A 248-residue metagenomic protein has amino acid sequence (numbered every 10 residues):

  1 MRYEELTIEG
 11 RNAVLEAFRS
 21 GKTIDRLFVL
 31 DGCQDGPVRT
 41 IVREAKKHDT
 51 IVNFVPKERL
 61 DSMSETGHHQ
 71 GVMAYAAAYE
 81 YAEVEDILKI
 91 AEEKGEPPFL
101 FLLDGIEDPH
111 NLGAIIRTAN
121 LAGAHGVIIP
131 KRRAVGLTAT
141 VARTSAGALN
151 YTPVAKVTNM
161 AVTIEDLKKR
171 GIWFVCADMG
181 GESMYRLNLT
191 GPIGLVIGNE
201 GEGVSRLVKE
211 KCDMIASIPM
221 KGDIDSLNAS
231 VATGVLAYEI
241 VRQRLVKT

Functional and structural regions predicted by a protein language model:
M1-I90: N-terminal positively charged helical leader segments and presequences
L15, L121, R143-A148, R206-T248: Structured adenosyl-cofactor binding patch, chiefly the S-adenosyl-L-methionine
E16-T23, R39, E92-E182: RNA substrate-binding interface of SAM-dependent RNA methyltransferases
G32-C33, R132-A134, E200-E202, M220-I224: Short, acidic/turn-prone active-site loops that include or flank metal/cofactor- and phosphate-binding residues
A134-T140, E202-K211: Short, glycine/polar-rich helix-capping loops at beta-to-alpha or helix-loop-helix junctions that flank or form
